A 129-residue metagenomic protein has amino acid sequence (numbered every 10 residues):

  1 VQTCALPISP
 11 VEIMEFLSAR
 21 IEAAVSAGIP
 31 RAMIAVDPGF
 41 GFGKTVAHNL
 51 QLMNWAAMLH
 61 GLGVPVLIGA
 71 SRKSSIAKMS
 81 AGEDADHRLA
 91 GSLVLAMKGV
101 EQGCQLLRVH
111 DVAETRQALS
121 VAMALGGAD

Functional and structural regions predicted by a protein language model:
V1-L6: Short, small-residue-biased leader/transition segments that mark boundaries at the very start of proteins
S9-F16, F40-N54: Active-site glycine- and acidic-residue-rich loops that bind and position anionic ligands or nucleotide-like cofactors
S18-M33: Phosphate/pyrophosphate-binding loops at sites that engage ATP/ADP/AMP, CoA/4′-phosphopantetheine, polyphosphate
M33-G39, P65-L67, Q105-L106: Structural preference for beta-strand elements that scaffold enzyme active sites
V36, L59, G99, D111: Conserved, mostly hydrophobic/aromatic
G39-G41, G69-S75, V112: Active-site beta-loop-alpha junctions enriched in small/polar residues
N54-S75, R88: Active-site pocket-lining/capping segments in soluble small-molecule metabolic enzymes
V100, V109-D129: C-terminal helical cap(s) of enzyme catalytic domains, especially alpha/beta-barrels
